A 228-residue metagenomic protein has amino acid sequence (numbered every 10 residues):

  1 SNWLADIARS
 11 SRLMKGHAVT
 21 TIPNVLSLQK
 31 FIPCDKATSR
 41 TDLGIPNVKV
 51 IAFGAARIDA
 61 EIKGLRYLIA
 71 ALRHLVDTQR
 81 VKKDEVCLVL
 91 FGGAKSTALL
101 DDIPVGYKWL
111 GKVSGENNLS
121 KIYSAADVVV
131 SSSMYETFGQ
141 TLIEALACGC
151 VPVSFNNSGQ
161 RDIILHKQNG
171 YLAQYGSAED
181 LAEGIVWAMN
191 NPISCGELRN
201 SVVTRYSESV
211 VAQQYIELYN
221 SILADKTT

Functional and structural regions predicted by a protein language model:
S1-T21, L26-K30, C34: A short, active-site helix/loop in glycosyltransferases that binds the activated sugar's phosphate group
I45-K63, I69-R73: Conserved donor-binding/catalytic core segment of Leloir-type glycosyltransferases
V81-E85, G92-N117: Nucleotide-activated donor-binding/catalytic signature segment of Leloir-type glycosyltransferases, i.e., the conserved
K121-A126: Short alpha-helical donor nucleotide-sugar binding micro-motif in glycosyltransferases
M134: Aromatic "clamp/platform" in nucleotide-sugar-dependent glycosyltransferases that forms part of the donor/acceptor
V151-S154: Short hydrophobic beta-strand element within catalytic cores of glycosyltransferases and related nucleotide-activated
H166-K167, Y171-A178, V186-P192: Conserved acidic donor-binding segment of nucleotide-sugar-dependent glycosyltransferases
D180, I193-E208, Q214-E217, S221: A short, well-ordered alpha-helix in the C-terminal region of glycosyltransferases
